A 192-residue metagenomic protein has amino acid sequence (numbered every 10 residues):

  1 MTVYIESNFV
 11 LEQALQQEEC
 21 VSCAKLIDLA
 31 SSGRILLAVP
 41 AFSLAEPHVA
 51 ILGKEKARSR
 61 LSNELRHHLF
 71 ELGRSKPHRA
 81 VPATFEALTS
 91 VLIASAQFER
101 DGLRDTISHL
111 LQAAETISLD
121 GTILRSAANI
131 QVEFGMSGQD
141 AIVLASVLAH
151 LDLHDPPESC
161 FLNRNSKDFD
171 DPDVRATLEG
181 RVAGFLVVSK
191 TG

Functional and structural regions predicted by a protein language model:
M1-F42, E46-A80, D173, T191: Short, well-structured N-terminal submotif of metal-dependent ribonuclease cores
M1-V3, L29, I130, M136 (+1 more regions): Acidic, PIN/NYN-like endoribonuclease modules and their adjacent C-terminal/linker elements
D28-A30, D105-L111, L178-G180: Short, conserved catalytic or adaptor-binding loops enriched in Gly and charged residues
G33, Q112-A114, A183: A short helix-to-beta-strand connector/capping loop
L36-P40, S75-A83, T89, A94-R100 (+1 more regions): A short, hydrophobic secondary-structure junction motif
A38, I117-L119, L186-S189: General small-molecule cofactor/ligand-binding pocket signal
A83-C160, R164: Active-site neighborhoods of divalent-metal-dependent phosphate/nucleic-acid chemistry enzymes
